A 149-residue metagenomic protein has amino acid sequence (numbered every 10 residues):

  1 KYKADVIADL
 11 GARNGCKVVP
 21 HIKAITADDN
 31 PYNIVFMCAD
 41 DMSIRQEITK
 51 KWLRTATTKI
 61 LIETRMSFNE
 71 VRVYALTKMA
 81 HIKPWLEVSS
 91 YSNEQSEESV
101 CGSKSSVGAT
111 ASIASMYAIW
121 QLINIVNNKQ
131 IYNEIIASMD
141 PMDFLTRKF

Functional and structural regions predicted by a protein language model:
K1-C16: Glycine-rich phosphate-binding loop and adjoining beta1-alpha1-beta2 segment of Rossmann-like nucleotide-binding folds
K17-V19, I60: Conserved beta-strand segments of alpha/beta enzyme cores
H21-A27: Conserved SAM/SAH-binding loop
N30-I34, C38-F149: Glycine-rich phosphate/adenylate-binding loop
